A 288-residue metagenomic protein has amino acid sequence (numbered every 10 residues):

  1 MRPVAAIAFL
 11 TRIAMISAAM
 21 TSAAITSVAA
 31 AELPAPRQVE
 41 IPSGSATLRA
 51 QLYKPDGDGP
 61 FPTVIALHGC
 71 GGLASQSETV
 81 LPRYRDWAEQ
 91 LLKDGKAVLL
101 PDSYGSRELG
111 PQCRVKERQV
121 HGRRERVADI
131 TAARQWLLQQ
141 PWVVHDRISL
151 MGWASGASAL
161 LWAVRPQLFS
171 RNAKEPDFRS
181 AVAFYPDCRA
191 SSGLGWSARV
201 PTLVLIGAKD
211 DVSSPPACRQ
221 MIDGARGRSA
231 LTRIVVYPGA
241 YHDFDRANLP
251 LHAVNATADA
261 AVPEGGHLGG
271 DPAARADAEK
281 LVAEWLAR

Functional and structural regions predicted by a protein language model:
A31-G59: N-terminal cap/lid segment of alpha/beta-hydrolase-fold proteins
T47-Q51, T63-Q139, N248-L268: Serine-hydrolase catalytic machinery in alpha/beta-hydrolase-like enzymes
P62-V64, R179, P201: Alpha/beta-hydrolase fold active-site loops
L73, H121-A198: Primarily recognizes the serine-hydrolase "nucleophile elbow" in alpha/beta-hydrolase and SGNH/GDSL folds
V204-I206: Short beta-strand/loop motif that positions the catalytic acidic residue of the alpha/beta-hydrolase fold
K209-S213, D243: Acidic catalytic loop of the alpha/beta-hydrolase fold
S214-G224, L249: Short alpha-helix in the alpha/beta-hydrolase fold that links the catalytic acid
L231-R288: C-terminal catalytic histidine-bearing segment of alpha/beta-hydrolase fold enzymes
